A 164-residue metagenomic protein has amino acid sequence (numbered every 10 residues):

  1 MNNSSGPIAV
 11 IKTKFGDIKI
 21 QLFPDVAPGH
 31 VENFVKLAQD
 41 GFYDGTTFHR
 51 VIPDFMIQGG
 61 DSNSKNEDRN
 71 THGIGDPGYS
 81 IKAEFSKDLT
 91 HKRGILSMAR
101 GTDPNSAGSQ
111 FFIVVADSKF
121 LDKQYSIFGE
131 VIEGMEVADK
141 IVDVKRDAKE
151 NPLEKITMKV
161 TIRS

Functional and structural regions predicted by a protein language model:
M1-S164: Cyclophilin-like peptidyl-prolyl cis-trans isomerases
